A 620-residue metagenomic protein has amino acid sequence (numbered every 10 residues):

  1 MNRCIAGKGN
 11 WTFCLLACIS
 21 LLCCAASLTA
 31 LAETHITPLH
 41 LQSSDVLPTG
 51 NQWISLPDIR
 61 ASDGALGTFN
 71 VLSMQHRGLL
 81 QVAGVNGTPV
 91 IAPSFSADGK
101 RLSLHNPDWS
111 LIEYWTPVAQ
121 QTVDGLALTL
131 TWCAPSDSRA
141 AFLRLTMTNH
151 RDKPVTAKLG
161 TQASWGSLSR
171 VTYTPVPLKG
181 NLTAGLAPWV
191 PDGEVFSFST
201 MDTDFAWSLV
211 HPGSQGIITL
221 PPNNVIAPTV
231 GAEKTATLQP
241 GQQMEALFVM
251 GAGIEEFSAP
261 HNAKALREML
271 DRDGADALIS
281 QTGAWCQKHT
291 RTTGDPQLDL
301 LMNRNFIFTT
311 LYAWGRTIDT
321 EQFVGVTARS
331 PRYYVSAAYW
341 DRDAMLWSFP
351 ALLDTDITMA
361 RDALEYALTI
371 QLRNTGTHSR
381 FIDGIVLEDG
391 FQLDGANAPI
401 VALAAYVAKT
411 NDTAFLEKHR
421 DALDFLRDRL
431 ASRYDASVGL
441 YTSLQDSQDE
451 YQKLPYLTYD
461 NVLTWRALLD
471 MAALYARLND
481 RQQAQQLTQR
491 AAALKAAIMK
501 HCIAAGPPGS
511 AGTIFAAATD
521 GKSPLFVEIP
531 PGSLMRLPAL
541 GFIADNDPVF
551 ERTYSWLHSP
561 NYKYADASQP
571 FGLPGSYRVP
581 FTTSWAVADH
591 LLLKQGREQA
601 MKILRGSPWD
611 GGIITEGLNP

Functional and structural regions predicted by a protein language model:
C14-S27: Bacterial N-terminal signal peptides
L31-P38, A127, C133-A337: Acidic/polar, glycine-enriched structural segments that form the non-catalytic walls/loops of the carbohydrate-binding
T34-T122, P188-V210, G283-K288: An extended acidic
M244-E245, V249-R267, Y333-Y334, I385-N397 (+1 more regions): The feature captures the catalytic groove of carbohydrate-active enzymes
Q287-G294, M345-I357, A398-F415, L463-D480 (+2 more regions): Well-ordered alpha-helical scaffold segments within catalytic/enzyme domains
N305-T317, T355-H378, H419-G439, Q489-S510 (+2 more regions): Long, well-ordered core segments of solenoidal/helical folds
V335-S437, T458-N461, P620: Aromatic-rich carbohydrate-recognition surfaces in CAZymes
A337-D341, R427, D435-A436, L454-L463 (+2 more regions): Extended ligand-binding clefts on enzyme/binding-domain cores
